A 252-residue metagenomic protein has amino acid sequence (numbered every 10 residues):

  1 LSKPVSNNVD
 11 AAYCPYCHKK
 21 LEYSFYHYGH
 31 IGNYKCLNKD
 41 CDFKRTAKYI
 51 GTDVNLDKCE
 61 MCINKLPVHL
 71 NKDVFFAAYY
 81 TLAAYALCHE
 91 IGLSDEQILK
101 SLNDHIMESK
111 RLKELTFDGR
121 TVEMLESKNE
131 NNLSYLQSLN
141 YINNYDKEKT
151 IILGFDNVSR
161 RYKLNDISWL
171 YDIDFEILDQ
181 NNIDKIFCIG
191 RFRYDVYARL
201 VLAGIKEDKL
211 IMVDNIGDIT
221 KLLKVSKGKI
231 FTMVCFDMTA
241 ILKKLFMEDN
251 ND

Functional and structural regions predicted by a protein language model:
L1-P15: A broadly conserved sequence feature marking short terminus-proximal activation segments in nucleic acid-centric
S6, Y28, F76: Residue-level marker of regulatory loop/turn positions in helix-turn-helix DNA-binding domains and in histidine
V9-A11, H18-L21, Y26-F43, A86-S94 (+1 more regions): ATP-dependent carboxylate-amine ligase
H30, V54-E60: Ser/Thr- and Asn-enriched, surface-exposed coil loops between beta-strands
D40-L56: Short metal-binding segments enriched for Cys and/or His
G51-D53, P67-L70, E114: Short amphipathic
M61-F75: Extended interfacial segments that mediate partner engagement and assembly in macromolecular machines
K72-A83, E108-K110: Short glycine/threonine-rich catalytic loop with a Thr-x-Gly-x-Asp
